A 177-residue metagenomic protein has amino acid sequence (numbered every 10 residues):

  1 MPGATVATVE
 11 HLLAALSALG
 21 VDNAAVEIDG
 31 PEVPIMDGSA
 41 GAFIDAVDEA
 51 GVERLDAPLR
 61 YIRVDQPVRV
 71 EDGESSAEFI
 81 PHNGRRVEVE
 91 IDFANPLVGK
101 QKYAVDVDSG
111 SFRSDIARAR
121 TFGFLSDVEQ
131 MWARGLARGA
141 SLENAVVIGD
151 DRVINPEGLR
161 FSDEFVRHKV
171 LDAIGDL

Functional and structural regions predicted by a protein language model:
M1-D22, E27-L177: C-terminal regulatory domains involved in ligand/effector binding and gene-expression control
